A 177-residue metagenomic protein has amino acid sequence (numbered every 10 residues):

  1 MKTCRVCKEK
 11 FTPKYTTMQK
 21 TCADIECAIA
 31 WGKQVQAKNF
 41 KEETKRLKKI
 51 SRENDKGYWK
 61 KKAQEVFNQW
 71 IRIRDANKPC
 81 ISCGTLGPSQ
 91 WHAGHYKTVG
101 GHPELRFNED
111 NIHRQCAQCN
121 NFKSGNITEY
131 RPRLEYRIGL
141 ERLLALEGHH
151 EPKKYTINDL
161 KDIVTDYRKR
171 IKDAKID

Functional and structural regions predicted by a protein language model:
M1-T3, M18, A23, I73-K78 (+1 more regions): Short metal-coordination and nucleic-acid-contact micro-motifs, chiefly zinc-binding Cys/His arrays
M1-V66, K153-D177: A boundary/linker detector
C7, C22, C27, C80-C83 (+1 more regions): Short cysteine clusters
K20-E26, N39-K45, H95-P103, R131-G139: Short cysteine/histidine-rich metal-coordination sites, predominantly Zn2+-binding motifs
E26-K33, P88, I112-G139: Short Cys/His-centered divalent metal-binding micro-motifs
I50-Y58, E109-K123, L140-V164: Short Fe-S-cluster ligation motifs
Q64-P88: Betabetaalpha-Me/HNH-type nuclease active-site subdomain
I81-R114: Histidine-centered nuclease catalytic patch
